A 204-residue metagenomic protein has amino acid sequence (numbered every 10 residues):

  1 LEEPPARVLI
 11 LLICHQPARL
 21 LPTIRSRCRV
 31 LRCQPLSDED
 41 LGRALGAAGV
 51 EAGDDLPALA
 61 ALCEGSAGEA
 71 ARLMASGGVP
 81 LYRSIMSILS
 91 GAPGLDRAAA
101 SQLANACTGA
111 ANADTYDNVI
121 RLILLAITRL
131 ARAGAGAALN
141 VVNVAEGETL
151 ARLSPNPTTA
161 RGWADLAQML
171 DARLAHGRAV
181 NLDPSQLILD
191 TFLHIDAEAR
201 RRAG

Functional and structural regions predicted by a protein language model:
A6-L9, H15-L122, I127-R129, A133-G204: Charged, glycine-rich active-site and insertion segments that engage polyanionic ligands
